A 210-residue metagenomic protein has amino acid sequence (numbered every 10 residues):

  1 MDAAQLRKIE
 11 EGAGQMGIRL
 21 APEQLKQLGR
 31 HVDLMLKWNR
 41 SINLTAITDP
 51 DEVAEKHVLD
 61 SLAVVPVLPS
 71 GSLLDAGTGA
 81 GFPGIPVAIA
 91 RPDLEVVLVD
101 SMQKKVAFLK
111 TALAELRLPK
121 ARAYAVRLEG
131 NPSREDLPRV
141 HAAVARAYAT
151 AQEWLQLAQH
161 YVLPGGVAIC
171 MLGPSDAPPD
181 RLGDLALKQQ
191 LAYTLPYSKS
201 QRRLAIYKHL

Functional and structural regions predicted by a protein language model:
M1-L74, K104-K105, T111-A121: Class I SAM-dependent transferase core
I18, I42-T45, D51-E52, A80 (+3 more regions): Flexible, active-site-adjacent loop/turn segments at secondary-structure boundaries
V32, A80-I85, A125-L128: Mobile beta-alpha loop/short-helix "lid" or hinge segments that flank ligand
A76-T78: Conserved beta-strand/loop positions that form the S-adenosyl-L-methionine
A80-D93, Q156: Conserved SAM-binding loop of SAM-dependent methyltransferases across substrates and taxa, primarily the Class I
D93-V97, S101-L210: S-adenosylmethionine
